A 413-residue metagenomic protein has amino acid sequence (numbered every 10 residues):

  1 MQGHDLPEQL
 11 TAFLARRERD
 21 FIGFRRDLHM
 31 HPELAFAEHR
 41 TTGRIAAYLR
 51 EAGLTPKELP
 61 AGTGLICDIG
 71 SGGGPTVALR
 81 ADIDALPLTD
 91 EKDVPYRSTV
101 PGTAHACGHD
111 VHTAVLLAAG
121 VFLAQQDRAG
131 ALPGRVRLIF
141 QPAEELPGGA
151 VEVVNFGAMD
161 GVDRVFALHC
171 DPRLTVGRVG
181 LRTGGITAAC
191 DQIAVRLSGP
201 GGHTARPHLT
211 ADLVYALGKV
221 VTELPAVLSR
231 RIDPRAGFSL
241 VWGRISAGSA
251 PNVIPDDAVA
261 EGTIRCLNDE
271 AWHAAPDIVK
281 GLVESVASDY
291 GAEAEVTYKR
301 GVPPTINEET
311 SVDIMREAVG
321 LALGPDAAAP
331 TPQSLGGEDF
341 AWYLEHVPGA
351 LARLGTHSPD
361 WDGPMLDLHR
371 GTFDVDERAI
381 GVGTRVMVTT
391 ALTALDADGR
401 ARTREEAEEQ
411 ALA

Functional and structural regions predicted by a protein language model:
Q2-G3, G218-A413: Metal-dependent amide/peptide-bond hydrolase catalytic core, centered on the "pita-bread" metallohydrolase fold
G3-H105, D110, A114, A118-G134: Acidic/His- and Gly-rich active-site-bordering loop/insert found across diverse amide/peptide-bond hydrolases
L28, C67, L79, H109 (+8 more regions): Divalent metal-coordination and catalytic microenvironments
H29-H31, H105, H109-H112, H169 (+2 more regions): Histidine-centered active-site/metal-ligand motif
E33, D82-D84, A143, D171 (+3 more regions): Active-site beta-loop-alpha junctions enriched in small/polar residues
L65-I66, G74, L86-L88, K92-A104 (+3 more regions): Histidine/acidic-residue-rich, glycine-tolerant segments that coordinate divalent metal ions
A78-R80, T89, I193, L351-H357: Non-cysteine beta-strand/loop elements that form the S-adenosyl-L-methionine
